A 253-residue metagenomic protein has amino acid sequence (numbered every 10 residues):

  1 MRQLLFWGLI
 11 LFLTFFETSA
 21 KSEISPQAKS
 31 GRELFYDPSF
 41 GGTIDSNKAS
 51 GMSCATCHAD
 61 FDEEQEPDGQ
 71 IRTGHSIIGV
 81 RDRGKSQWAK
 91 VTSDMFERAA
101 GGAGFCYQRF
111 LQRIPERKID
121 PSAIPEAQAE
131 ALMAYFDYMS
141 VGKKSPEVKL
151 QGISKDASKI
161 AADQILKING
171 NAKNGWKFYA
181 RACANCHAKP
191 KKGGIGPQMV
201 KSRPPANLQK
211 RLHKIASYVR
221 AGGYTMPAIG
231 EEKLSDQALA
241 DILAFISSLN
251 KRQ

Functional and structural regions predicted by a protein language model:
M1-L5, L9-L34, P38-F40, E63 (+2 more regions): Post-cleavage N-terminal segment of exported redox proteins
G31, S50-F61, L132, G175-P190 (+1 more regions): The canonical Cys-X-X-Cys-His
I44-A99, N185-R220: Gly/Gly-Pro-rich "capping" loops immediately C-terminal to redox-active cysteine motifs in periplasmic/lumenal
S46-N47, I119-E126, E231-S235: A glycine-rich, coil/turn loop motif that links secondary-structure elements
F136, I215, V219, L239 (+1 more regions): Hydrophobic alpha-helical core bundles mediating ligand binding, dimerization, or RNAP-core interactions
I153-S202: Extended amphipathic alpha-helical interaction segments
M226-P227, E231-Q253: A cross-kingdom marker for long, charged
